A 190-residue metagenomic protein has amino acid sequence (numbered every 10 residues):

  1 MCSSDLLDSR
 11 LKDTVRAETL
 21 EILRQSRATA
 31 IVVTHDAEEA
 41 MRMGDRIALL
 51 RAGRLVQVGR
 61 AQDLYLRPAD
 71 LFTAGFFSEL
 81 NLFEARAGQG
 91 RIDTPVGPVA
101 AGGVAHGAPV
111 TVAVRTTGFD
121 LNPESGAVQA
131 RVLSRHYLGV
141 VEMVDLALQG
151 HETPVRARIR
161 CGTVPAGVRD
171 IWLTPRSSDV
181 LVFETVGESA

Functional and structural regions predicted by a protein language model:
S4-F72: ABC ATPase nucleotide-binding domains
L6, D13, A74, S78-E84 (+2 more regions): Generic structural "secondary-structure junction" signal
K12, V32-H35, Y65-R67, F72-F76 (+4 more regions): Broad hydrophobic/π-residue packing in well-ordered secondary structure
A17, L71, A85, V128-L133: Small-residue-enriched segments and motifs
V33, A37, V58, Y65 (+3 more regions): Residue-level signal for alpha-helical context at structural boundaries
L66-Q89, A113: C-terminal boundary and immediately downstream tail of ABC-type ATPase nucleotide-binding domains
L80-L82, G90-A190: Non-catalytic connector elements of ABC transporters
